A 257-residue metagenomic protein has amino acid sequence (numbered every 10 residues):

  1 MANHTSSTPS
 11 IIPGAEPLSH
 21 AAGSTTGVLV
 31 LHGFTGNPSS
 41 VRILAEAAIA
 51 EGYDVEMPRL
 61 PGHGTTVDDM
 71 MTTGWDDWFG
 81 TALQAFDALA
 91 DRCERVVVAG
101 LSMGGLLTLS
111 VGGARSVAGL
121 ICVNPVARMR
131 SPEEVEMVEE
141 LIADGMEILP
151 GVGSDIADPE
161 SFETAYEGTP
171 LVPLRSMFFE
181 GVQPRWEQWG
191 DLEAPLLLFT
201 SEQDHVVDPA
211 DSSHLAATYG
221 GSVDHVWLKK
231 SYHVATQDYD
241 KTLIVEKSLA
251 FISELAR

Functional and structural regions predicted by a protein language model:
L44, A194, D208-A217: Short alpha-helix in the alpha/beta-hydrolase fold that links the catalytic acid
I49-V67: Conserved alpha/beta-hydrolase
D54-E56, S213, A217-V234: Catalytic histidine neighborhood in serine/cysteine hydrolases with alpha/beta-hydrolase-type architecture
G100-G104, T108: Gly/Ala-rich beta-loop-alpha elbow adjacent to hydrolase catalytic centers
I121-S131: Active-site nucleophile loop of the alpha/beta-hydrolase fold
P170-Q188: Active-site nucleophile elbow and catalytic-triad environment of alpha/beta-hydrolase enzymes
L192, L198-T200, D204: Short beta-strand/loop motif that positions the catalytic acidic residue of the alpha/beta-hydrolase fold
K230-R257: Catalytic active-site module of serine/aspartate enzymes centered on a nucleophile-bearing elbow/loop
